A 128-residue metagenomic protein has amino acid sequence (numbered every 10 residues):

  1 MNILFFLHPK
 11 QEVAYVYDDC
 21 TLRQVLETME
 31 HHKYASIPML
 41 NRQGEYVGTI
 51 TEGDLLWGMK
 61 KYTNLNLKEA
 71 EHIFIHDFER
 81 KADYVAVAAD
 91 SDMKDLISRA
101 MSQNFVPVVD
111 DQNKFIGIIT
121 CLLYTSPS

Functional and structural regions predicted by a protein language model:
M1-T28, Y34, L40-R42, Y46-V47 (+3 more regions): Bateman/CBS regulatory modules and CBS-like beta-alpha motifs in cytosolic regions of diverse proteins
T49-T51, V106, I118-L122: Short hydrophobic beta-strand motif reused across regulatory alpha/beta modules
T51-N64: Structured interaction and signal-relay segments at domain junctions
Y124-S128: Conserved small/polar residues in nucleotide/adenosyl-binding loops
